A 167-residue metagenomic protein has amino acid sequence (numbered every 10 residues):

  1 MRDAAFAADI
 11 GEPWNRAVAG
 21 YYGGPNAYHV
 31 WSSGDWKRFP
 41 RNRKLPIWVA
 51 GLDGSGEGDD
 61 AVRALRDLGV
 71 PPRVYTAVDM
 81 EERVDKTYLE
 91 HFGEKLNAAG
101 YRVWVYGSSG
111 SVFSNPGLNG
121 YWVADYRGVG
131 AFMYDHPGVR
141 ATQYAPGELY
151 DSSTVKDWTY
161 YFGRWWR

Functional and structural regions predicted by a protein language model:
M1-R102, G117-G120: Substrate-binding cleft of extracellular glycoside hydrolase catalytic domains
M1-Y21, N119-R167: Functionally critical loop-and-helix segments that line ligand-binding/catalytic clefts of soluble enzyme domains
D35, A64-L65, S109-G110, A124-F132: Intrinsically disordered, low-complexity boundary segments flanking structured domains
A50, S109-S111, G147: Short, solvent-exposed coil/turn elements at secondary-structure transition points
Y101-F113: Aromatic-lined carbohydrate-recognition surfaces of secreted/lumenal glycan-active proteins
